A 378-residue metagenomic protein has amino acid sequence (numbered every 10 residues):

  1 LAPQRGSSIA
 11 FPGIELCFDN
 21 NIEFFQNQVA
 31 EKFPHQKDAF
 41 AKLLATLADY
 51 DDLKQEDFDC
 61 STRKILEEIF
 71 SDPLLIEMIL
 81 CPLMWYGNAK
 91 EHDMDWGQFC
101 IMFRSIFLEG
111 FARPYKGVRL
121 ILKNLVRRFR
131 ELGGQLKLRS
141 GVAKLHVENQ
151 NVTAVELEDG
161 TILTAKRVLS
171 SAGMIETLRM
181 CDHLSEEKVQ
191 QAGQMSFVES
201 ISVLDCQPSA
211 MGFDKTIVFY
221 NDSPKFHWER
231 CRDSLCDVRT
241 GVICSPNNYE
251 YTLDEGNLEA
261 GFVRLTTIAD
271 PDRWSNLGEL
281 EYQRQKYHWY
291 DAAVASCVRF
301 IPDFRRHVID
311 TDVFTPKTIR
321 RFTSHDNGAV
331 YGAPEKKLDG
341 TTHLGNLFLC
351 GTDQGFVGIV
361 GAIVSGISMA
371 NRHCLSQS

Functional and structural regions predicted by a protein language model:
L1-G6: N-terminal FAD cofactor-binding segment of flavoenzymes
P12-M94: Rossmann-like flavin
D72, I76-G87, V238-I243, R299-F356: A glycine-rich dinucleotide-binding beta-alpha-beta segment and adjacent secondary-structure elements that constitute
P82-E109, G345: Active-site-adjacent "gating/activation" loops or surface patches in catalytic cores
F99-L157: Helical element adjacent to the flavin cofactor pocket in flavoenzyme catalytic cores
A143-N257: Mid-domain catalytic core of redox enzymes that form a hydrophobic substrate pocket/lid adjacent to a catalytic redox
C206-F314: C-terminal segments that line or cap access tunnels to active or ligand-binding sites in enzymes and enzyme-associated
C350-Q377: A conserved FAD-binding loop/helix module that cradles the flavin
